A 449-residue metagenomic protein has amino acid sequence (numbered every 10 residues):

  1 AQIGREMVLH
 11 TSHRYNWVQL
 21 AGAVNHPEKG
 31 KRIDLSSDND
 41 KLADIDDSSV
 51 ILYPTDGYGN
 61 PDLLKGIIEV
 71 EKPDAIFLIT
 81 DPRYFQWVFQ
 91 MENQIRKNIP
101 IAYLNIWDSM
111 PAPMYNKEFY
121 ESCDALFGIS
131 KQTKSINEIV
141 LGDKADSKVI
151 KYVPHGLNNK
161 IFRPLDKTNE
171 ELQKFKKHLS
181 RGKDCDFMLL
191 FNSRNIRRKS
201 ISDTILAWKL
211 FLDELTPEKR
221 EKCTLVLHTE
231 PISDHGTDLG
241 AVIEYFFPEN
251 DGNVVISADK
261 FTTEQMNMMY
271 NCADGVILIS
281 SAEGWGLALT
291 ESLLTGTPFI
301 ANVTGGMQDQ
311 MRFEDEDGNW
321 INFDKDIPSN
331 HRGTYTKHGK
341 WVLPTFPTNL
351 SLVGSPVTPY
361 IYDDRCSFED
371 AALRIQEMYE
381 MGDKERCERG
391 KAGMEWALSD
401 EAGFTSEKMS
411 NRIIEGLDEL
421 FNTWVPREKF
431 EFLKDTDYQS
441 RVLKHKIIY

Functional and structural regions predicted by a protein language model:
A1-S36, E71, I447-Y449: N-terminal subdomain of nucleotide-sugar transferases
A23, Q132, G156: Carbohydrate-associated surface elements
D34-A125, K131-Q132: Extended catalytic core of nucleotide-activated donor transferases of GT-like folds
R181-K199, I205-W208, L225-V226: Conserved donor-binding/catalytic core segment of Leloir-type glycosyltransferases
G236-E264: Nucleotide-activated donor-binding/catalytic signature segment of Leloir-type glycosyltransferases, i.e., the conserved
S281: Aromatic "clamp/platform" in nucleotide-sugar-dependent glycosyltransferases that forms part of the donor/acceptor
P298-A301, M311-R312, G318-K325, L343: Short hydrophobic beta-strand element within catalytic cores of glycosyltransferases and related nucleotide-activated
T336-Y449: C-terminal amphipathic helix plus adjacent low-complexity, charged tail appended to glycosyltransferase catalytic
